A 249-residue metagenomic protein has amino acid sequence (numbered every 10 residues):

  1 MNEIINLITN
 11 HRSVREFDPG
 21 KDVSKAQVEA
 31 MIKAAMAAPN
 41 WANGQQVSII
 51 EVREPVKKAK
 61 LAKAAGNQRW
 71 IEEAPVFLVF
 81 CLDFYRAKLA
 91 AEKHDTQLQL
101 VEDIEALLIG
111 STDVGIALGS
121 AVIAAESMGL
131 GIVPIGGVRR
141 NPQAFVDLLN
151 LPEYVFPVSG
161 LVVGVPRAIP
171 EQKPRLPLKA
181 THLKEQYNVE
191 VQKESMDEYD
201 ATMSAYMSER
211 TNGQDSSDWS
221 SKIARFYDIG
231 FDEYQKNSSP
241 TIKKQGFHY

Functional and structural regions predicted by a protein language model:
M1-Y249: Acidic, surface-exposed loops and disordered segments
